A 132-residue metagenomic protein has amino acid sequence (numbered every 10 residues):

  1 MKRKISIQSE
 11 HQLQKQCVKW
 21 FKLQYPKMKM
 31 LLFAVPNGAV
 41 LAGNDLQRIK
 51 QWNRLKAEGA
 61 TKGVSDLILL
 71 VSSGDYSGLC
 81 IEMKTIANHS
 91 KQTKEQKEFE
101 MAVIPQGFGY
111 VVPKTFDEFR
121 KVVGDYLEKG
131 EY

Functional and structural regions predicted by a protein language model:
M1-Y132: Catalytic phosphate/metal-binding cores of nucleic-acid and nucleotide-processing enzymes, i.e., regions that mediate
